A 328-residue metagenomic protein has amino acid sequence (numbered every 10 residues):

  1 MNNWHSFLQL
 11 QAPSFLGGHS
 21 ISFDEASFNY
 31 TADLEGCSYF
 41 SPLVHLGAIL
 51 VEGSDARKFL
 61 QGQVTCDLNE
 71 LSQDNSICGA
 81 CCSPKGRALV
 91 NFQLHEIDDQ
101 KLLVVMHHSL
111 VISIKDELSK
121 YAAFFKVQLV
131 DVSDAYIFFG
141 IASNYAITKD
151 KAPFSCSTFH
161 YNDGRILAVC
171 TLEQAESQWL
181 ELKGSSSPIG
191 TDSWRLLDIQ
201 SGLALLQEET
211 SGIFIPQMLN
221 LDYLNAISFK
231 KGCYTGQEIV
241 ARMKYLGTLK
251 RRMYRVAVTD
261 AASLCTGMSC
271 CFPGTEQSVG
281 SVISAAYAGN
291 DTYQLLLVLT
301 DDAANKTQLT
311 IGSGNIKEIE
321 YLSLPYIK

Functional and structural regions predicted by a protein language model:
M1-L89: Acidic, proline/glycine-enriched N-terminal capping motif
F7-Q11, L219-A226, A241-K328: Glycine-rich, small/acidic residue-mixed loop/short-helix segments
Y39-F40, G47-A48, Q93-S201: Acidic, low-complexity central loop/insert segments
P42-G62, Q128-S143, T248-T259: Short glycine-/aliphatic-rich beta-strand segments at the starts of folded cytosolic domains
G53, V104, A168, G236 (+1 more regions): Residue-level signal for inorganic ion chemistry
D67-L68, S119-Q128, L182-T191, G274-S278 (+1 more regions): A common structural junction motif
A80, I141-A152, S263-Q277: Short amphipathic alpha-helix segments
V169-R255: Anionic-ligand-binding alpha/beta catalytic cores of soluble enzymes and soluble regulatory domains that recognize
